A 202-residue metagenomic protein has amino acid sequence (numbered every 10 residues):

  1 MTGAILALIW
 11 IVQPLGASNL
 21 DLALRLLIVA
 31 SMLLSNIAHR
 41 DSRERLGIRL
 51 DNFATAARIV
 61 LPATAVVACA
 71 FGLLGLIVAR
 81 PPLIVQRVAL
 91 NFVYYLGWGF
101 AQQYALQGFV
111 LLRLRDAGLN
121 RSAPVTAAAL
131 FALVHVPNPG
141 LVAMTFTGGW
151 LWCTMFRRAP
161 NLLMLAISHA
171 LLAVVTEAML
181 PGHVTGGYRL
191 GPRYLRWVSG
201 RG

Functional and structural regions predicted by a protein language model:
M1-H39, I59: Alpha-helical transmembrane segments in multi-pass membrane proteins
T2-V12, V66-L76, A128-P137, A170-L180: Aromatic-anchored segments of alpha-helical transmembrane domains
I11-Q13, L34-R43, L73-L76, T154-R158: Structural signal for the C-terminal ends of transmembrane alpha-helices and the immediately following loop
V12-A17, R43-R49, G75-Q86, G186-L190: Membrane-interface helix termini and inter-helical loops of multi-pass transporters
G16-R25, P82-V88, P139-T145: Short, aromatic-rich membrane-interface segments at the entry and exit of alpha-helical transmembrane domains
L26, A57, L61, A65 (+8 more regions): Residue-level signature of the transmembrane alpha-helical core of multi-pass small-molecule transporters
L34-S35, G72-L133: Function-critical hydrophobic alpha-helical transmembrane segments in multi-pass membrane proteins
V142-G200: Functionally important transmembrane alpha-helices
